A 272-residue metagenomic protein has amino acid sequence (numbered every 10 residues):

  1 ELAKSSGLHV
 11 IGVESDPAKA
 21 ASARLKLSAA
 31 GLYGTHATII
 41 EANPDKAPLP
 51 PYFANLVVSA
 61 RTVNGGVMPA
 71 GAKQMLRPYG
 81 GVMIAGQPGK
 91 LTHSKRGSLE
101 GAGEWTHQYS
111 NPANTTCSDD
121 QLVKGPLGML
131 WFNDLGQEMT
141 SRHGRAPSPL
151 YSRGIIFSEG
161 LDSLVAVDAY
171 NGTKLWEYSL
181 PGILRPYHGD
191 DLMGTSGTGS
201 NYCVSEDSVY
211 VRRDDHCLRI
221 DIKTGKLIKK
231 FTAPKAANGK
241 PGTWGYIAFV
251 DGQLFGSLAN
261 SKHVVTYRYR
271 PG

Functional and structural regions predicted by a protein language model:
H9-E14: Conserved SAM-binding motif I beta-strand of class I
S22-L49: S-adenosyl-L-methionine
G66-G81: A short glycine-rich, Lys/Arg-flanked "PGG" loop and its adjoining helix->strand segment in the class I
N111-M139, Y178-M193, T232-G239, A248: Surface-exposed loop and turn segments in beta-propeller and other repeat-based domains that flank or scaffold
S141-L164, G189-C217, G239-G272: Repeat-blade elements of multi-bladed beta-propeller folds
A169-N171, D221-G225: Short loop/turn segments that connect beta-strands within beta-propeller blades
T173-W176, K226-K229: A structural motif specific to WD40 beta-propellers
